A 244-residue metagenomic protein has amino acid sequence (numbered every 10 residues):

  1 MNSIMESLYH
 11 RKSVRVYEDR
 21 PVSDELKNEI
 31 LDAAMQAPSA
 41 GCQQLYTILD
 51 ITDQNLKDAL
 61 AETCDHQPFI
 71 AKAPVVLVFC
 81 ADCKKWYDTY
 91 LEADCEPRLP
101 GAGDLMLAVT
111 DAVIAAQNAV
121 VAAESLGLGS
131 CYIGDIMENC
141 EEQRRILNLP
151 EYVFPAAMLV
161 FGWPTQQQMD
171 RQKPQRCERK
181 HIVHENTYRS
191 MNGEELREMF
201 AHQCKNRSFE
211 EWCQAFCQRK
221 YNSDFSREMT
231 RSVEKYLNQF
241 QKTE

Functional and structural regions predicted by a protein language model:
M1-E244: Acidic, surface-exposed loops and disordered segments
